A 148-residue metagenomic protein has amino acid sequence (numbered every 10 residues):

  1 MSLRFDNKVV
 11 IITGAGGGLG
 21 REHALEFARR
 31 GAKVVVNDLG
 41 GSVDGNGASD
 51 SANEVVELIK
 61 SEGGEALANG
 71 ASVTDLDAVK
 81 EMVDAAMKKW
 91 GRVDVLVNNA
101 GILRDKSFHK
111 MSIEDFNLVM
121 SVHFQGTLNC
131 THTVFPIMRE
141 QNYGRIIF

Functional and structural regions predicted by a protein language model:
L3-V35: Canonical Rossmann dinucleotide-binding motif of NAD(H)/NADP(H)-dependent dehydrogenases/reductases, specifically
R30-E54: Conserved glycine-rich Rossmann-like NAD(P)H-binding loop of the short-chain dehydrogenase/reductase
S49, G70-E81, I113: The beta1-alpha1 cofactor-binding region of Rossmann-like NAD(H)/NADP(H)-dependent oxidoreductases
E57-L76: Rossmann-fold cofactor-recognition segment
E62-E65, A85-N98, R104, Y143: A glycine-rich helix->loop->beta "capping" turn within Rossmann-like NAD(P)(H)-dependent oxidoreductase domains
S107-F108, D115-N117: Substrate-binding pocket helix/loop in short-chain dehydrogenase/reductase
T131-H132: A short, exposed helix-loop element centered on a Lys and neighboring polar residues
